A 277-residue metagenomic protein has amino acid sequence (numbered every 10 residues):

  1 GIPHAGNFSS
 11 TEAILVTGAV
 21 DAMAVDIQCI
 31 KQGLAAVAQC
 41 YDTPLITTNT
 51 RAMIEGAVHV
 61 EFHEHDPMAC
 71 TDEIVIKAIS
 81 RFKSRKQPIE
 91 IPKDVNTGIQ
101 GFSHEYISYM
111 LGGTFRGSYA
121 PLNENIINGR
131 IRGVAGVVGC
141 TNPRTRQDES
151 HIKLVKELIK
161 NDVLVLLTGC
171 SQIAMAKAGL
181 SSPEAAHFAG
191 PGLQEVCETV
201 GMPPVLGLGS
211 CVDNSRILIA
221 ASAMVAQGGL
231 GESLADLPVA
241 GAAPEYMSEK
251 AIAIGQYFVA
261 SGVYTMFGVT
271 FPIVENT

Functional and structural regions predicted by a protein language model:
G1-T277: Anaerobic metallocofactor- and corrinoid-dependent redox/one-carbon enzyme cores, especially those from methanogenesis
